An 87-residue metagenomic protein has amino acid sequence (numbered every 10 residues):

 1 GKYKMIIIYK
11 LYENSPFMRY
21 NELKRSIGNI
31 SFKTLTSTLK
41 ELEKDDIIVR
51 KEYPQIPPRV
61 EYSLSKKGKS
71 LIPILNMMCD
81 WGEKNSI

Functional and structural regions predicted by a protein language model:
G1-I30: N-terminal helix-turn-helix DNA-binding core of bacterial DNA-binding proteins
Y3, S70, K84: Gly/Ser/Thr-rich beta-alpha loop segments that engage phosphate groups in nucleotides
I7-K10, T38, S70, I74-M77: Residue-level recognition of specific faces of alpha-helices
S15, D46, G82-S86: A general structural signal marking secondary-structure boundaries and capping sites
F17-Y20, D45, R50-E61: A short, glycine- and basic residue-enriched loop/turn that sits immediately adjacent to a domain's principal
N21-R50: Canonical helix-turn-helix DNA-binding module
P54-N76: Basic, amphipathic "hinge/linker" alpha-helix immediately C-terminal to the N-terminal HTH DNA-binding motif
P73-I87: Amphipathic alpha-helical dimerization/coiled-coil segments that flank or bridge DNA-binding/regulatory modules
